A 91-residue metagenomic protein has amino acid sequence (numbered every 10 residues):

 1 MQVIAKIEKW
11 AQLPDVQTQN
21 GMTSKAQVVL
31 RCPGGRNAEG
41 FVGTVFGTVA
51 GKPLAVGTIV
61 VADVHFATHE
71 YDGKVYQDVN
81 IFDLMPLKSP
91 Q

Functional and structural regions predicted by a protein language model:
M1-Q91: Single-stranded nucleic acid-binding surfaces, predominantly the OB-fold ssDNA-binding core
